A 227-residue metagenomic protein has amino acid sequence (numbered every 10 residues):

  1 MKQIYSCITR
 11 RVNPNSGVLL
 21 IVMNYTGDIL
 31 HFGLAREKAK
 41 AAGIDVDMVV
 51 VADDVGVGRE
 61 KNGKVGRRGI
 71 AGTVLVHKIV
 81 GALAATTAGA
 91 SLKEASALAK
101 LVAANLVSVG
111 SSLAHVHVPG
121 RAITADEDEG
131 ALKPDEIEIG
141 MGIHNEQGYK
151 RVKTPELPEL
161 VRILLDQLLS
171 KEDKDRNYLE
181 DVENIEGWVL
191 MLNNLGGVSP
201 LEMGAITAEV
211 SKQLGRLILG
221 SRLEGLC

Functional and structural regions predicted by a protein language model:
M1, K40-G72: Short, acidic/small-residue loops that bind anionic groups at enzyme active sites
M1-S16: Glycine-rich oxoanion-binding loops at beta->alpha junctions
K2-S6, G27-L34, G56-R59: Short glycine/serine/threonine-rich phosphate/pyrophosphate-binding segments that cradle anionic phosphate groups
R10, P14, E37-D45, K78-K93 (+3 more regions): Generic secondary-structure signature for well-ordered alpha-helical cores
G17-T26, G33-R36, D47-V51, I79-A84 (+1 more regions): Short glycine-rich or small-residue beta-strand-to-loop segments that form or flank ligand, phosphate, metal/Fe-S
I29-G43, E202-A208: Short Gly/Thr/Asp-enriched flexible loops that form oxyanion-binding sites at enzyme active sites
V57-R67, H77-H144: Internal, active-site/partner-interface "lid" segment
R176-C227: C-terminal non-catalytic interaction/assembly regions of soluble proteins
